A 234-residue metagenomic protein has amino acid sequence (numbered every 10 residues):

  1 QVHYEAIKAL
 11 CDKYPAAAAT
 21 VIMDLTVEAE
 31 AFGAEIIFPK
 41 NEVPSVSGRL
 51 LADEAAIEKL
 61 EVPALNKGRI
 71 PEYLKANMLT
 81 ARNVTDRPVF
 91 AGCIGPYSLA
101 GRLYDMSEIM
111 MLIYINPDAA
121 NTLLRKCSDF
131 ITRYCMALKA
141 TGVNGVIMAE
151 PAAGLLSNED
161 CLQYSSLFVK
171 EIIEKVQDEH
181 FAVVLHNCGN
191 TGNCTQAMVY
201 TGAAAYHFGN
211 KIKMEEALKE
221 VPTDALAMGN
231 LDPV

Functional and structural regions predicted by a protein language model:
Q1, A64-V234: Active-site loop segments of alpha/beta catalytic cores
Q1-I7, R49-L60, C93-L99: An N-terminal domain-start capping segment
Q1-N41, K75, S166, E171: N-terminal basic, low-complexity leaders that serve as flexible interaction/assembly modules and, when applicable, as
C11, L51-A52, R125: Compositionally biased amphipathic helical and low-complexity segments enriched in hydrophobic
A29-A31, F38, E42-P44, A52 (+4 more regions): A generic structural micro-environment signature that highlights single residues at secondary-structure boundaries
N41-L79: A gly/proline- and charged-residue-enriched helix-loop-helix capping module
